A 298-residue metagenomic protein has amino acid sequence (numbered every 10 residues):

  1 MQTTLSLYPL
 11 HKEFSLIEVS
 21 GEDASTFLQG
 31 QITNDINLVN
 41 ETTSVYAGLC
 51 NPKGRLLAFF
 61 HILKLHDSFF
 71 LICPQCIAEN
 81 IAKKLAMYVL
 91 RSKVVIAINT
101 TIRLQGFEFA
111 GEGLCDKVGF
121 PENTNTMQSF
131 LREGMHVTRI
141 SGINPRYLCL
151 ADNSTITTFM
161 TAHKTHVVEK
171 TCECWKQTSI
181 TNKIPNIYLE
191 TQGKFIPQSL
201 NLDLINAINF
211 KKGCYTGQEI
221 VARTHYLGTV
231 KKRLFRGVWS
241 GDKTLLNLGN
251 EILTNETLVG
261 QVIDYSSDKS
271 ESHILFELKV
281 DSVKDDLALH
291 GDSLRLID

Functional and structural regions predicted by a protein language model:
M1-F59, L63-H66: Acidic, proline/glycine-enriched N-terminal capping motif
M1-T4, V45-F59, V89-L90, Q128-H136 (+2 more regions): Short amphipathic beta-strand starts and helix->beta connectors
S6-H11, S15-E18, H61, L65-N182: Acidic, low-complexity central loop/insert segments
G21, L71, G217, E256: Residue-level signal for inorganic ion chemistry
D35-I36, A86-V94, H163-C172, T254-L258 (+1 more regions): A common structural junction motif
G48-L49, G111-F130, K243-T257: Short amphipathic alpha-helix segments
Y147-V238: Anionic-ligand-binding alpha/beta catalytic cores of soluble enzymes and soluble regulatory domains that recognize
T178, L200-I208, A222-D298: Glycine-rich, small/acidic residue-mixed loop/short-helix segments
